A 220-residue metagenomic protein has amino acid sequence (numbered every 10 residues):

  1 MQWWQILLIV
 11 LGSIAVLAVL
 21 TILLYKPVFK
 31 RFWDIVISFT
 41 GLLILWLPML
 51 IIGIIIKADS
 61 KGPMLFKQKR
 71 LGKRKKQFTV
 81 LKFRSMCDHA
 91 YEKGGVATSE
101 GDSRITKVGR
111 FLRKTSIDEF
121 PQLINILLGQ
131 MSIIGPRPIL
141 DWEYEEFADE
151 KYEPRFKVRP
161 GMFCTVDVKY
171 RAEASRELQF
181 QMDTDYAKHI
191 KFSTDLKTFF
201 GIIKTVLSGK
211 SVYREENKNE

Functional and structural regions predicted by a protein language model:
M1-L11: Feature marks short, highly hydrophobic, charge-poor N-terminal signal-anchor/signal peptide-like helices that anchor
I9-D88, F192, K197-E220: A hydrophobic, helix-centered structural microdomain
K26, K30, H89-K107, F111 (+3 more regions): Cytosolic-biased juxtamembrane loops and peripheral soluble domains of multi-pass membrane proteins
L65-R104, M162-Q181: Short, glycine-rich, amphipathic interfacial segments at transmembrane boundaries or analogous
P121-E220: Hydrophobic structural segments characteristic of membrane proteins
